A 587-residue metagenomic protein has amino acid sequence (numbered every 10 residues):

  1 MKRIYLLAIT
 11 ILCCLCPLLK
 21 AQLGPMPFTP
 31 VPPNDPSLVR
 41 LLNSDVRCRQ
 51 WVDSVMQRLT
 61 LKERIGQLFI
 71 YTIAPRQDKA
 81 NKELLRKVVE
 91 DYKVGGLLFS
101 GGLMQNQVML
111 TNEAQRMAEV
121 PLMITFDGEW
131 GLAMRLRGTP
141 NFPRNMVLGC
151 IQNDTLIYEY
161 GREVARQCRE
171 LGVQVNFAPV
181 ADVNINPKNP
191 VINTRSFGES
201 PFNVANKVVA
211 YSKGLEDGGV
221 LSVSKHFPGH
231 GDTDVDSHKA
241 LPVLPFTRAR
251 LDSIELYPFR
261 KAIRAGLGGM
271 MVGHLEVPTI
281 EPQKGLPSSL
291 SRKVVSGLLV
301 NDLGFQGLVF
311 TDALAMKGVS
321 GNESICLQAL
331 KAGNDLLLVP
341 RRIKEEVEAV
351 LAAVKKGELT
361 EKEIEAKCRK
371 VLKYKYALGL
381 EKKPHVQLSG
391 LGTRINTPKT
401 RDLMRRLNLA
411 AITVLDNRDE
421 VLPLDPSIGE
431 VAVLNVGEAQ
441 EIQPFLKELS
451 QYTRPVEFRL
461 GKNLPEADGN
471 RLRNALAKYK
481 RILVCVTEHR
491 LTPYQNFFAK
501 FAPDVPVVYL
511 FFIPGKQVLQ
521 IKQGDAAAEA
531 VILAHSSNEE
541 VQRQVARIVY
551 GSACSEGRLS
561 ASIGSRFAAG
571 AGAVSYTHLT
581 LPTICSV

Functional and structural regions predicted by a protein language model:
M1-P30, P36: Bacterial Sec-dependent N-terminal signal peptides
A21-Y71, P75-L85, N301, N322-L579: Preference for extracellular/luminal or secreted protein segments
T60, L97, Q107-L122, L132-M134 (+2 more regions): Second-shell residues forming the walls of enzyme active-site clefts
Y71-K79, V147-L156, L241-D252: Active-site mouth loops of central-metabolism enzymes
A74-Q77, F126-M134, Q174-N184, S224-H230 (+3 more regions): Short glycine-enriched loops at secondary-structure junctions
K87-S100, E170-G172: Catalytic domains of carbohydrate-active enzymes, especially glycoside hydrolases
M104-Q107, I151-E163, A205, D252: Glycine-rich anion/phosphate-binding loops
H578-V587: Single conserved hydrophobic/aromatic residue that forms the stacking wall/gate of nucleotide- or nucleobase-binding
